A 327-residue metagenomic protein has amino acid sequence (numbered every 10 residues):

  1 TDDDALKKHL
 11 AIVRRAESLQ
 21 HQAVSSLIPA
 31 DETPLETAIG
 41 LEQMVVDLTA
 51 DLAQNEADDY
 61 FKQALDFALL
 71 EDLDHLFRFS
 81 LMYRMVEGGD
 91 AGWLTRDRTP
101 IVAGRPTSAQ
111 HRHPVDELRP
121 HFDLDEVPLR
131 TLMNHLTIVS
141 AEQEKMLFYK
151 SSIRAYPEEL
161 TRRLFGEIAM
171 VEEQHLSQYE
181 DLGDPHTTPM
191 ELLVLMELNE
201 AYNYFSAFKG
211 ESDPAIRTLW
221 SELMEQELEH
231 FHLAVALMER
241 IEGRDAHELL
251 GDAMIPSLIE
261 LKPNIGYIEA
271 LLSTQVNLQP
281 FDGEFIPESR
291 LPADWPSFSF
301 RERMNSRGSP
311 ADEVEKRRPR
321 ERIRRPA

Functional and structural regions predicted by a protein language model:
T1-A327: Non-heme di-metal
